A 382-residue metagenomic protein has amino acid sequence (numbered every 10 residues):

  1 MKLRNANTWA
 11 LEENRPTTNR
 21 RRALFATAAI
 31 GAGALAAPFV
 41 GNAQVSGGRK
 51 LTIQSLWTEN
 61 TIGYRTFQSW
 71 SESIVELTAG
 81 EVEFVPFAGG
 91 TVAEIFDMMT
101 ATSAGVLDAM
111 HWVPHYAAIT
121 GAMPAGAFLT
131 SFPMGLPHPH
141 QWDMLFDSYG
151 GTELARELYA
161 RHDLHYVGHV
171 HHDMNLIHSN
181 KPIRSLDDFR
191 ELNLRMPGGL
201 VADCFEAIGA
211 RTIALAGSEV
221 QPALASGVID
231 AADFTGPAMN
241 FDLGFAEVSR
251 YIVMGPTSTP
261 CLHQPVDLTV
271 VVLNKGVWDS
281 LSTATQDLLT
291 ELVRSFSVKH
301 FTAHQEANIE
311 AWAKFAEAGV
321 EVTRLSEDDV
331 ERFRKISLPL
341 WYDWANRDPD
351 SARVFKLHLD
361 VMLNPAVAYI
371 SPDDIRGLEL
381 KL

Functional and structural regions predicted by a protein language model:
M1-A6: N-terminal acidic, proline/glycine-rich, low-complexity intrinsically disordered segments
W9-E12, P16-T18, R22-Q141, E157-L382: N-terminal secretory/targeting leader peptides
P137-E153: A gly/proline- and charged-residue-enriched helix-loop-helix capping module
